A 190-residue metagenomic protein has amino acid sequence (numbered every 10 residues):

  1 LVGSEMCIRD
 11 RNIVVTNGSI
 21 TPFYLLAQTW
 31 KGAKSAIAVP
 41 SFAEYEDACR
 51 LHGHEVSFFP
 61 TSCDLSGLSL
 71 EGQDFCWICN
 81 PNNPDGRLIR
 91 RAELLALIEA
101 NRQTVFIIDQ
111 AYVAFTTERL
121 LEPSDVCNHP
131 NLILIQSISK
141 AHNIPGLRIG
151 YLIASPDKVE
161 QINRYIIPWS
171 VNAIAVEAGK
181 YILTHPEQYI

Functional and structural regions predicted by a protein language model:
L1-I8: Short, small-residue-biased leader/transition segments that mark boundaries at the very start of proteins
D10-A33: Conserved beta-loop-alpha segment that forms the PLP phosphate-binding cup at the N-terminus of a helix
A27-R50, E55-S57: Conserved PLP-anchoring active-site segment centered on the Schiff-base-forming lysine
A36, F75-C79, I107, Y151-I153: Structural motif
C49-L51, A111, G179: Generic structural signal for conserved hydrophobic packing positions in ordered secondary structure
D64-G72, P84-A141: Active-site pre-lysine segment of PLP-dependent enzymes
N131-I190: PLP-dependent aminotransferase class I/II
